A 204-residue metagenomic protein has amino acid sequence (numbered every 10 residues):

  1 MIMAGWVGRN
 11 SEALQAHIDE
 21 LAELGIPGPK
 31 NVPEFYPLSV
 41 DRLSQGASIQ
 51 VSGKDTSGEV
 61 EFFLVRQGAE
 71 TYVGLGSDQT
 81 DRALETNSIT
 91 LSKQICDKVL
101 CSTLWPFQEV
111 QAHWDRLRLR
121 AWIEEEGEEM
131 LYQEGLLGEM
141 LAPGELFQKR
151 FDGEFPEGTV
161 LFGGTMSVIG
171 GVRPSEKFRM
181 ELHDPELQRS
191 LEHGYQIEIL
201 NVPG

Functional and structural regions predicted by a protein language model:
M1-P156, S167-G204: Catalytic-core "active-site belt" of small-molecule-metabolizing enzymes, emphasizing His/Asp/Glu-rich regions
E157-L161: Loop/turn positions that initiate beta-strands
G164: Glycine-rich phosphate-binding loop
